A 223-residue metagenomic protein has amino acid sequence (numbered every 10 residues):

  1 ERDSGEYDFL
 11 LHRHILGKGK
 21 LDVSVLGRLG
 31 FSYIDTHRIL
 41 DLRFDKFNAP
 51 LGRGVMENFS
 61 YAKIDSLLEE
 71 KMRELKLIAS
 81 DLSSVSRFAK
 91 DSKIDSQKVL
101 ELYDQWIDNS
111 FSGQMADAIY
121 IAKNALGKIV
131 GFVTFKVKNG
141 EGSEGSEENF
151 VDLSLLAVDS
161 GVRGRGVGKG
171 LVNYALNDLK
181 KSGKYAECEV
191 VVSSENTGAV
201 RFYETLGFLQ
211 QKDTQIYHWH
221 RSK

Functional and structural regions predicted by a protein language model:
E1, L155-V158, G164-L179, V200-T205: Conserved acetyl-CoA-binding loop-helix of GNAT-fold acetyltransferases
E1-E70, Q215-W219: Acyl-donor-binding surface of acyltransferase catalytic domains
L11-L21, S160, E189-V200, Y217-S222: Conserved beta-strand-loop-alpha-helix junction that forms the acyl-donor binding cleft
G17-Y33, R165, K169, S194-K212: Conserved active-site alpha-helix within GNAT-family acetyltransferase domains
R38, S146-S160: Conserved acetyl-CoA binding element of GNAT-fold acetyltransferases
G54-V99: Short amphipathic alpha-helix that is part of the acyltransferase structural core
D108-Y120, D152: A short helix-loop-beta-strand connector motif used in the catalytic cores of GNAT acetyltransferases and, in some
M115-V137: Conserved beta-hairpin
